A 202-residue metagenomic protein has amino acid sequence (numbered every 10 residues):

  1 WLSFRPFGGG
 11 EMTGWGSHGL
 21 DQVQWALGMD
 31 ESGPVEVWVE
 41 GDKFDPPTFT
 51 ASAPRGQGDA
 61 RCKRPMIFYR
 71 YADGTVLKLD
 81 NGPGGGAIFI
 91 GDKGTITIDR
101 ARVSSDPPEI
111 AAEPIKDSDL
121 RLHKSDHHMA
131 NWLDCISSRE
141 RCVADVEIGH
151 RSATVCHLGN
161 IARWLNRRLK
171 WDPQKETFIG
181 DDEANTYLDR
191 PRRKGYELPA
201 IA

Functional and structural regions predicted by a protein language model:
W1-A72: Rossmann-like dinucleotide-binding domain that binds NAD(P)(H)
W1-P6, I110-I115, W132-E140: Short glycine/proline-rich turn/loop motifs
S3, W15, G19, W25 (+7 more regions): Tryptophan-centric aromatic hotspots in well-structured domains and transmembrane helices
L20, Q24, F68, T95 (+2 more regions): Non-transmembrane alpha-helical segments in soluble domains of secreted/periplasmic/extracellular proteins
M29-V39, V76-L79, I96-D99, R141-V146 (+1 more regions): Acidic/polar loop patches that form or flank catalytic/metal-binding clefts of enzymes that bind anionic ligands
D42, Q57-D126: NAD(P)-dinucleotide binding in Rossmann-like oxidoreductases
C62, D134-A202: C-terminal helix-rich "cap/oligomerization" subdomain common to oxidoreductases
A87-I98, H128, C142-C156: C-terminal substrate/ligand-recognition segments
